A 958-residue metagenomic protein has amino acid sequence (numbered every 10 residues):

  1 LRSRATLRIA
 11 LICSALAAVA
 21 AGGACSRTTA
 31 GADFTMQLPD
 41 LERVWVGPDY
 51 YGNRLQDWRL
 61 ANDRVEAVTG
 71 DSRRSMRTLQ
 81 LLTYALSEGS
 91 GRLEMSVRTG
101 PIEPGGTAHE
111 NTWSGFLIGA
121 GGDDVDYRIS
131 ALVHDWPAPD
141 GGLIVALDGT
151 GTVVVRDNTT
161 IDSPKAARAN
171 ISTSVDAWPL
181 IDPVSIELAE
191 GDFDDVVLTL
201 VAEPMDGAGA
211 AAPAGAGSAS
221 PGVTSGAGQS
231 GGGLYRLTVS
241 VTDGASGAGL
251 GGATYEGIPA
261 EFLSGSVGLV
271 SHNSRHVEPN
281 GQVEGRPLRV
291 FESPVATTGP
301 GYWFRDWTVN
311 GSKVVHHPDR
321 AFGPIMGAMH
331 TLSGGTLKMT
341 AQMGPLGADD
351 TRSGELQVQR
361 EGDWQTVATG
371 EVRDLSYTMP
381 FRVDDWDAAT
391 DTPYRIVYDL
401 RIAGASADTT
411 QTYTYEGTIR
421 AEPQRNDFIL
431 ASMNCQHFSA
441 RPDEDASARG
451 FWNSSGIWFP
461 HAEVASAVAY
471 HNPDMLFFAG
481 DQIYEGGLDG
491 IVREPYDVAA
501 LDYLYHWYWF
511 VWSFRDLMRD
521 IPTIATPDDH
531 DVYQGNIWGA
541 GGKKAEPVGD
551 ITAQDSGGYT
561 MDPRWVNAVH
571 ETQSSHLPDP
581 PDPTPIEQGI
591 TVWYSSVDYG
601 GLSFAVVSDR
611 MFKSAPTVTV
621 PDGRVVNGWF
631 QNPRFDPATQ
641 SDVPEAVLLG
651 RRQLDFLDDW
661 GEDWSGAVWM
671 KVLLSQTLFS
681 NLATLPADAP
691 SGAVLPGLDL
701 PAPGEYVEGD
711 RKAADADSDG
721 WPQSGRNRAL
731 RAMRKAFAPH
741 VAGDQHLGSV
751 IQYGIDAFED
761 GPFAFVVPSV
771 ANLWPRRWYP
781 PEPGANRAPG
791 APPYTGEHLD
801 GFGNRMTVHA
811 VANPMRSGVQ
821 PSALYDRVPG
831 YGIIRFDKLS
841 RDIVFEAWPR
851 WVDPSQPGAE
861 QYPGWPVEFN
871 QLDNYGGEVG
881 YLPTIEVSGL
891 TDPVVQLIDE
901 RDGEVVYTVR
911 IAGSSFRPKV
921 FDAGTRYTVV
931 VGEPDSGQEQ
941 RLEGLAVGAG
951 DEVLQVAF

Functional and structural regions predicted by a protein language model:
T28-W58: Extracellular carbohydrate-recognition regions
D57-S75: Short carbohydrate-recognition loop motifs
T69-N170: Secretory/extracellular carbohydrate-interaction modules and structurally similar beta-sandwich "look-alikes"
M95-V97, W178-G217, G222-Y255, I843: Carbohydrate-binding surfaces in secreted/extracellular proteins
G247-T298: Flexible glycan-contacting loops in extracellular carbohydrate-active proteins
T254-G257, G362-S376, E904-S914, L945: Solvent-exposed serine/threonine-rich low-complexity stretches and specific carbohydrate-binding patches
G301-D349, G417-R420, A823: Non-catalytic, glycine-rich low-complexity segments
L332-G334, M343, G347-T351, D385-Y415 (+2 more regions): Long, structured stretches of catalytic cores involved in phosphate-ester chemistry, encompassing
